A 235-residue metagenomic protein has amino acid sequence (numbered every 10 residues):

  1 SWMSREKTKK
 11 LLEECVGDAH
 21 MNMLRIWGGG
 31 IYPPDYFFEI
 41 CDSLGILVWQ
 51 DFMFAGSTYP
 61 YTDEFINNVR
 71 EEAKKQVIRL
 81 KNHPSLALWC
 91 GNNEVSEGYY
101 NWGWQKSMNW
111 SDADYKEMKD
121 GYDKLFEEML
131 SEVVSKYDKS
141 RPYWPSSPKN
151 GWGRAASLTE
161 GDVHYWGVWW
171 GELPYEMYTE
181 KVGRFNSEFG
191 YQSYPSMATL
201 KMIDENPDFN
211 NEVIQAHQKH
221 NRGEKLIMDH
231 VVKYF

Functional and structural regions predicted by a protein language model:
S1-S57, F65-L88, A216-F235: Active-site-adjacent substrate/metal-binding segments within catalytic domains of carbohydrate-active enzymes
C15-D18, W49-D51, A73-Q76, D112-K116 (+3 more regions): Glycine-rich loops and low-complexity Gly/Arg-rich segments that provide flexible linkers or classic glycine-based
W27, D120, E176: Short, charged/polar micro-motifs that form catalytic or ligand-binding hotspots
G30-Y32, F54-G56, V95, K149 (+1 more regions): Active-site-proximal loop/turn and secondary-structure-junction residues that shape catalytic pockets, frequently
Y36-F37, Y99-W102, S196-A198: Short, solvent-exposed loop/turn and secondary-structure capping segments
S43-G45, T58-A156: Active-site neighborhood of glycoside hydrolase catalytic domains
S43-I66, G103-W110, E160-G190: Amphipathic repeat-derived elements
W89, S96, L125, E132-S135 (+2 more regions): Substrate-binding clefts and catalytic carboxylate motifs of secreted carbohydrate-active enzymes
